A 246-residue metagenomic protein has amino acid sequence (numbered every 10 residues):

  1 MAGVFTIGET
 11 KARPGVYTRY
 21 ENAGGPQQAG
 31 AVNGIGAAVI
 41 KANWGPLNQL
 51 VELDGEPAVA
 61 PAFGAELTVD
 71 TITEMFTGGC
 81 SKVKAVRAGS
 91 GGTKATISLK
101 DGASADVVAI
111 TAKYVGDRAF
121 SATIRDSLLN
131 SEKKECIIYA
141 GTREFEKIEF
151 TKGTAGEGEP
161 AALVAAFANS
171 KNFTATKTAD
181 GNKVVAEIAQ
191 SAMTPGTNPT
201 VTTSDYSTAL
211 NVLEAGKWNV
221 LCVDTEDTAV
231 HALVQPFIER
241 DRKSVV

Functional and structural regions predicted by a protein language model:
M1-V246: Surface-exposed assembly/interface segments
